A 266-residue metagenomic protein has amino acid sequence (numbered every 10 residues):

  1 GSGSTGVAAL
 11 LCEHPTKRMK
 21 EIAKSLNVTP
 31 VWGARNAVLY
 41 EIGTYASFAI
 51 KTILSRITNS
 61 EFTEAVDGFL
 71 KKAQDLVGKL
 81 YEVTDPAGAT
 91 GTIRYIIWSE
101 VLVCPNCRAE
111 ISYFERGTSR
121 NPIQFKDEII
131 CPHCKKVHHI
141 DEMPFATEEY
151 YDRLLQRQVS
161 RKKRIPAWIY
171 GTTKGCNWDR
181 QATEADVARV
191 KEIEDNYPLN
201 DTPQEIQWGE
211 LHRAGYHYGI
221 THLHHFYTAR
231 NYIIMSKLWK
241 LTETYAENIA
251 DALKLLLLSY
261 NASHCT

Functional and structural regions predicted by a protein language model:
G1-L76, E100, N106-S112, K126-V159: Conserved S-adenosyl-L-methionine
K24-S25, G88-T90, K237-K240: Short alpha-helical segments and helix-capping/turn motifs at coil-helix boundaries
K71, S99-V101, K254-Y260: Amphipathic alpha-helical surface "interface" segments used for docking/oligomerization or membrane association within
A73-Q74, G78, I206-G209: Edge strands and adjacent loops of beta-rich recognition modules
D75-P105: Extended catalytic-interface subdomain
G91-S99, R116-K126: Short, flexible, mixed-charge glycine/proline-rich loop motifs that serve as phosphate/nucleic-acid-contacting
N121-E128, H133-T266: "flanking P-loop NTPase cores in genome-maintenance ATPases
